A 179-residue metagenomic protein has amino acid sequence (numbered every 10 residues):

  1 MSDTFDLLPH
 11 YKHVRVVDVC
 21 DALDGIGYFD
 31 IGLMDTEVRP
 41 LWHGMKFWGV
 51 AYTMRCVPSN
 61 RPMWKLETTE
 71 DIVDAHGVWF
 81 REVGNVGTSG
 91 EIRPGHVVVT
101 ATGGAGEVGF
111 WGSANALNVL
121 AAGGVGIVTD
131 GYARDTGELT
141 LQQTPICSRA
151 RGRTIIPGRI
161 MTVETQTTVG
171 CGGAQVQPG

Functional and structural regions predicted by a protein language model:
S2-D6, D71-I72, H96-G104: Short, basic, glycine/proline-bearing loop/turn elements
F5-V78: N-terminal low-complexity or amphipathic/hydrophobic leaders
C20, D30-I31, V50-T53, H96-V99 (+3 more regions): Structural motif
G87-D130: Extracellular/luminal Protease-associated
L117-T154, G158: Ligand/cofactor pocket segment of small-molecule handling proteins
R149-G179: Acidic, glycine-rich flexible loop/linker segments
